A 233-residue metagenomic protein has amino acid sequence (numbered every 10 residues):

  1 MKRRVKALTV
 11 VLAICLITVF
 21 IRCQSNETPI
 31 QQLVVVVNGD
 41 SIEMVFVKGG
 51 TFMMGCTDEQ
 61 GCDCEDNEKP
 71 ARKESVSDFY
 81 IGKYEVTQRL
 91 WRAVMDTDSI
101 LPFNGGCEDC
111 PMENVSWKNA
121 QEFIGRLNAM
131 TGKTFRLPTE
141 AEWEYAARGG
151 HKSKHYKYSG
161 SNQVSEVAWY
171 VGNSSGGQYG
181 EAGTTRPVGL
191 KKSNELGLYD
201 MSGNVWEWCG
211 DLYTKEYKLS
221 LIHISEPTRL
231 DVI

Functional and structural regions predicted by a protein language model:
R3-T9, C15, V19-A141, L219-L221: Extended beta-strand/loop cores of jelly-roll/beta-sandwich
M53, T57-E59, D63, G106-L221 (+2 more regions): Functional-site microenvironments in short loops/helix caps that host divalent-cation chemistry
V232: Beta-strand-loop-alpha-helix segment that lines the small-molecule cofactor/substrate pocket of alpha/beta enzymes
